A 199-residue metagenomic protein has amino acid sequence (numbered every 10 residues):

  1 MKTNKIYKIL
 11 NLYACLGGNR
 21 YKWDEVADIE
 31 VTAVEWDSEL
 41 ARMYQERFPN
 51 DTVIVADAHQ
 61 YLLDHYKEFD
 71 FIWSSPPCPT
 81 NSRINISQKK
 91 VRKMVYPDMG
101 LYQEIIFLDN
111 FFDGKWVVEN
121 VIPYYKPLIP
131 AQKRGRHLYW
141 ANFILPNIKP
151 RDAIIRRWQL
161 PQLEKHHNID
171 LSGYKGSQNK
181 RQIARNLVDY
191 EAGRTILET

Functional and structural regions predicted by a protein language model:
N4-I9, D28-E30, K67-F69, D113: A general structural motif
Y7-L62: SAM cofactor-binding core of SAM-dependent methyltransferases, primarily the Rossmann-like beta-alpha-beta module
Y61-W73, C78-T199: Class I S-adenosyl-L-methionine
